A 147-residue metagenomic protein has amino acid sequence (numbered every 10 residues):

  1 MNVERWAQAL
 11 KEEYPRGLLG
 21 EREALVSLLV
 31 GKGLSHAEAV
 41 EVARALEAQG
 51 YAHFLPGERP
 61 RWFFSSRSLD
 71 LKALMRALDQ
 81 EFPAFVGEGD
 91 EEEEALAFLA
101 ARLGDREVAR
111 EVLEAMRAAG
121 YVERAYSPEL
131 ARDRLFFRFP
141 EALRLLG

Functional and structural regions predicted by a protein language model:
M1-G17, D70-E88: Positively charged, polyanion-binding regions of nucleic-acid-associated proteins
V3, P56-L74, S127-G147: Short, cationic-aromatic polyanion-contact patches
V3-A7, E21-A24, A39, L71-L74 (+2 more regions): Short amphipathic alpha-helical segments that mediate assembly, nucleic-acid/protein binding, or membrane association
R16-V30, F85-A101: Short acidic, hydrophobic short linear motifs in intrinsically disordered regions
G33-A45, L103-A115: Short amphipathic alpha-helical interaction segments
E47-G57, R117-S127: A short, conserved structural fragment
E93-A101, R117-Y121, Y126, R132: Long, low-complexity acidic/proline-rich regions
